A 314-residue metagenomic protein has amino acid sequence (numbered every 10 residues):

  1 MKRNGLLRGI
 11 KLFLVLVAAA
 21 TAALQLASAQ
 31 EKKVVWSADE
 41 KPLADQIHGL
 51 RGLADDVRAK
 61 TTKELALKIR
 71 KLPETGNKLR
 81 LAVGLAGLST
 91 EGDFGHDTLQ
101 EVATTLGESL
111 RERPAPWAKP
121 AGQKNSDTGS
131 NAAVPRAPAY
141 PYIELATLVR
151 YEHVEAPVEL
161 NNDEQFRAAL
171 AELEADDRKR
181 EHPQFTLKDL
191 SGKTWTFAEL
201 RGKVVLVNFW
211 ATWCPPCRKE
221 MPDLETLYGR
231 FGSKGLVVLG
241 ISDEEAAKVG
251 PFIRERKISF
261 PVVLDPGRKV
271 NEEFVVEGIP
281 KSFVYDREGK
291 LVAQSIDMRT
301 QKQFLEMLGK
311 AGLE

Functional and structural regions predicted by a protein language model:
K2-L14: Bacterial N-terminal signal peptides that target proteins for export
K11-A23: Bacterial N-terminal signal peptides
Q30-E64: Immediate post-signal-peptide N-terminus of mature secreted/exported proteins
A137-Q184, A198-R201: N-proximal helix/coil linker or "cap" segments that precede and/or mark the start of modular domains
T186-V205, F231: A short beta-strand-turn-helix
K203-V205, F209-W213, E245, G278: Short pre-active-site segment immediately N-terminal to redox-active cysteine/selenocysteine motifs in thiol-based
R218-R256, P266-E273: Structural microenvironment flanking redox-active thiols in thiol-disulfide oxidoreductases
F252-S259, L264-K310: Thiol/disulfide oxidoreductase modules built on the thioredoxin-like
